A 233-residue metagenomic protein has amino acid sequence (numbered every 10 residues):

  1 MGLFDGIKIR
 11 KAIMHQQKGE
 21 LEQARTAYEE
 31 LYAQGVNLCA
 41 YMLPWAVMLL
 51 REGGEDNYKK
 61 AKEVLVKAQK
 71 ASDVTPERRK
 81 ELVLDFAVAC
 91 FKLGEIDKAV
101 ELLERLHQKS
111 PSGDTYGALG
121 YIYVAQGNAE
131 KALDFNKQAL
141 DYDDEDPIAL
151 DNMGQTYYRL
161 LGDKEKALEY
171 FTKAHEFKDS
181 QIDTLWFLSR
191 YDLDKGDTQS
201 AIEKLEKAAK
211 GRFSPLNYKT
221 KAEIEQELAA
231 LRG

Functional and structural regions predicted by a protein language model:
I13, V47, V88, Y121 (+3 more regions): Residue-level recognition of tetratricopeptide repeat
Q16, L50, F91, V124 (+2 more regions): Position-specific recognition of the canonical hydrophobic site in helix A of tetratricopeptide repeat
G19, G53-D56, G94, G127 (+2 more regions): Residue-level detector of the short coil/turn that links helix A to helix B within each tetratricopeptide repeat
A24, A61, A99, A132 (+2 more regions): Single-residue signature of alpha-solenoid repeat helices
Q34, A71-T75, Q108-K109, Y142 (+3 more regions): Structural marker of alpha-solenoid helical repeat scaffolds
Y41, R78, L82, T115-Y116 (+3 more regions): TPR alpha-solenoid repeat register
